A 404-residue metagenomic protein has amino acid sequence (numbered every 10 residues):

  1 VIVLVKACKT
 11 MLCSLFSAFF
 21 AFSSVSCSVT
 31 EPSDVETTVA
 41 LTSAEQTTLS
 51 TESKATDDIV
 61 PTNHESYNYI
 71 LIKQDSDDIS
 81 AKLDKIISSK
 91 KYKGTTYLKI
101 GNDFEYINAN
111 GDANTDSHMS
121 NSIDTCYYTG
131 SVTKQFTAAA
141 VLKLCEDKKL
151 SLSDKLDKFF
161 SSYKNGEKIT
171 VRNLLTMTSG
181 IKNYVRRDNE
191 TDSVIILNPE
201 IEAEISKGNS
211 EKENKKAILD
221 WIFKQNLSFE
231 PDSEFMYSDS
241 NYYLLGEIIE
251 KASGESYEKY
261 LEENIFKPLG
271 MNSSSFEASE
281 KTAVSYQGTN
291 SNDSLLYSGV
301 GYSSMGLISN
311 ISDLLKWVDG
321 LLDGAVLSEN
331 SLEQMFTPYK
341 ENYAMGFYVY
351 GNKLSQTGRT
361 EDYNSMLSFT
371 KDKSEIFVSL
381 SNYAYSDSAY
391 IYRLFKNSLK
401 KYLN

Functional and structural regions predicted by a protein language model:
V1-V3: Short, Lys/Arg-enriched N-terminal segments with co-localized hydrophobic residues within the first ~10-30 amino acids
K6-T30: Sec-dependent N-terminal signal peptides of Gram-positive bacterial secreted proteins and lipoproteins
C27-D34, E45, L49-N110, L295-N404: Catalytic loop of the DD-peptidase/beta-lactamase superfamily, centered on the K-T-G motif and neighboring
D75, I79, T129, T133 (+6 more regions): Hydrophobic (often cysteine-bearing) scaffold residues that line and stabilize catalytic clefts of nucleotide/cofactor
L83, T96, N102, K134-T137 (+7 more regions): Residue-level preference for non-acidic, small/hydrophobic
Y92-G94, D116-N173, F229-S238, Y302-M305 (+2 more regions): Short active-site loop at a secondary-structure junction that contains or immediately precedes the catalytic residue(s)
I169-E361, S365-M366: Short, surface-exposed loop or secondary-structure junction motifs that flank catalytic or metal-binding residues
